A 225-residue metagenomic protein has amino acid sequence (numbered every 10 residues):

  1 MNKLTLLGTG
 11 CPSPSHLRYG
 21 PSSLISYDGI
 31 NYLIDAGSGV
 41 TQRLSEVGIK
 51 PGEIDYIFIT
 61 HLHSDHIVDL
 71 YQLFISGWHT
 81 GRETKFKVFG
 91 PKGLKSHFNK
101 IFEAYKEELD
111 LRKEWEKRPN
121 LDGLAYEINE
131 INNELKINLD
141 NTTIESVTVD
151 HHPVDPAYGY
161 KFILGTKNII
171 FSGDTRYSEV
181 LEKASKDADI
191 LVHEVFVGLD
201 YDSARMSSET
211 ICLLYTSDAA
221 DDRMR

Functional and structural regions predicted by a protein language model:
M1-I170, K183: Binuclear metal-dependent hydrolase catalytic cores
P12, H152, S178, G198 (+1 more regions): Active-site loop signature of alpha/beta-hydrolase-fold enzymes
T80-R82, S185-K186, L214-S217: Short, conserved loop/helix-junction motifs that constitute active-site signature segments in enzyme catalytic cores
G93, V149, T175, V195 (+1 more regions): Hydrophobic pocket-lining residues within nucleotide cofactor-binding pockets
D155, T166-S203: Active-site-proximal loop/helix segments of hydrolase catalytic cores
A204-T210: Charged helix-capping and loop-helix junction motifs
Y215, A219-R225: Single conserved hydrophobic/aromatic residue that forms the stacking wall/gate of nucleotide- or nucleobase-binding
